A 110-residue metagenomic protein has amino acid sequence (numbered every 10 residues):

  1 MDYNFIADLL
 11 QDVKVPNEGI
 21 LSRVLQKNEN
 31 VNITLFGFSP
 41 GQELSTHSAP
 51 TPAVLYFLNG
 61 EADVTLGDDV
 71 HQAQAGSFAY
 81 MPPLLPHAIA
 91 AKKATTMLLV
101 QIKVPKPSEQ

Functional and structural regions predicted by a protein language model:
M1-N30, T65: A short, N-terminal "cap"/entry segment at the start of jelly-roll beta-barrel domains of the cupin/DSBH fold
G19, N32-S48: Conserved short histidine dyad/triad with adjacent acidic residue
G37-S39, P50-D63: Short, conserved beta-strand element in jelly-roll/cupin
L58-N59, Q74-A75, K93: A cytosolic small-molecule/anion-sensing beta-strand core signal
D68-P83: Short acidic-glycine-tyrosine-enriched beta hairpin
P83-P107: Ligand-binding loop in jelly-roll beta-barrel domains
